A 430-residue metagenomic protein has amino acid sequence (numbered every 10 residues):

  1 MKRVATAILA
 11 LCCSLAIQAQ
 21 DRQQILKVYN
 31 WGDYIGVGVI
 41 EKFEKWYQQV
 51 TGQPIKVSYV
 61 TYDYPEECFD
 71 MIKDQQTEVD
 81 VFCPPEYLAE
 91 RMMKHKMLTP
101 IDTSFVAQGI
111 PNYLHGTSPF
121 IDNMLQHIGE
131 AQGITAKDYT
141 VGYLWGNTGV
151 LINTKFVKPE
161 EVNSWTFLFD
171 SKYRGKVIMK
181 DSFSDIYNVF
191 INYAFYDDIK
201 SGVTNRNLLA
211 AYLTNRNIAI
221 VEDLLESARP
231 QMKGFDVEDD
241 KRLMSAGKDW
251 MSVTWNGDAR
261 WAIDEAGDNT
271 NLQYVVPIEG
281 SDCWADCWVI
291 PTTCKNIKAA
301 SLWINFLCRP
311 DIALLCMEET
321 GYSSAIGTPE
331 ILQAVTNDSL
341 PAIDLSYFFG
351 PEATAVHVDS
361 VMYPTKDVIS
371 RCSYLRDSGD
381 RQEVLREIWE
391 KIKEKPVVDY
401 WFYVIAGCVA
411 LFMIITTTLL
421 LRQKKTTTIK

Functional and structural regions predicted by a protein language model:
K2-A10: Sec-dependent signal peptide recognition, specifically the positively charged N-region followed immediately by
L9-Q18: Hydrophobic h-region of N-terminal signal peptides that target proteins for export in Gram-negative bacteria
Q20-H95, P396-Y403: Early extracytoplasmic/lumenal segment of secretory-pathway proteins
N30, Y34-G38, M93-D239, L243 (+1 more regions): Extracytoplasmic ligand-binding site segments that recognize negatively charged/polar headgroups
M93-I101, T135-K137, A262-V276, S339-L340: Ligand-binding "clamshell"
P230-T293: Extracytoplasmic/periplasmic substrate-binding proteins
P291-V368: Mature extracytoplasmic/periplasmic domains
V356-K430: Conserved C-terminal helix/tail region of periplasmic/extracytoplasmic solute-binding proteins
